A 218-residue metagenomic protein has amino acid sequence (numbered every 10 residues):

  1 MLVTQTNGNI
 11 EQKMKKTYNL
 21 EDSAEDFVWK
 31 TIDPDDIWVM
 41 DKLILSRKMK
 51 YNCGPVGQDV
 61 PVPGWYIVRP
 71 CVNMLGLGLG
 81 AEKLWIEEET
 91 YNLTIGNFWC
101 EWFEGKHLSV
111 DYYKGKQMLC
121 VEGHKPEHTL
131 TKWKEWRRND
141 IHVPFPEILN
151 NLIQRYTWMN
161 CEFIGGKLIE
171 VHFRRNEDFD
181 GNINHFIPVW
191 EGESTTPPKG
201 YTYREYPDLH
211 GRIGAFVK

Functional and structural regions predicted by a protein language model:
M1-R47, T195-G214: ATP-binding N-terminal substructure of ATP-dependent carboxylate-amine bond-forming enzymes
N19-I148, V189-E193: Active-site nucleotide/adenylate-binding loops and adjacent lid/helix of ATP-dependent enzymes
L75-L77, P126-K218: ATP-dependent carboxylate activation and anion-phosphoryl transfer catalytic cores that bind Mg-ATP to form
